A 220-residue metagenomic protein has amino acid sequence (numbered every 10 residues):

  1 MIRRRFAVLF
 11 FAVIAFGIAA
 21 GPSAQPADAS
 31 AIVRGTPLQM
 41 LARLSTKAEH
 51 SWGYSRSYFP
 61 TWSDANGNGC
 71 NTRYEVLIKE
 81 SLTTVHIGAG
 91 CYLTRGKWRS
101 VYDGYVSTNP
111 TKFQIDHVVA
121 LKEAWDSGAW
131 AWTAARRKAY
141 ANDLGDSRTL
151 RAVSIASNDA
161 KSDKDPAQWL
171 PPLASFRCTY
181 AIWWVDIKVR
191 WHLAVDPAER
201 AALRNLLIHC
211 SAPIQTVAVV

Functional and structural regions predicted by a protein language model:
M1-A27: Secretory targeting and sorting signals
A20-Q25, A65, L150, Y180: Generic detector of short, well-ordered, non-transmembrane alpha-helical segments enriched in hydrophobic residues
A24-G67, E199-A201, I208, A212-V220: N-terminal module-boundary/linker segments of secreted carbohydrate-active enzymes
S30-R34, G88-T94, L150: Compositionally biased, low-hydrophobicity segments enriched in charged and small polar residues
L38-L41, L77, Y140, L203: Generic hydrophobic, helix-prone segments enriched in Leu/Val/Ile
S45-L121: Secreted/periplasmic proteins that engage bacterial cell-wall peptidoglycan
W98-V220: Domain-level detector of nuclease and nuclease-like folds in predominantly extracellular/periplasmic contexts
